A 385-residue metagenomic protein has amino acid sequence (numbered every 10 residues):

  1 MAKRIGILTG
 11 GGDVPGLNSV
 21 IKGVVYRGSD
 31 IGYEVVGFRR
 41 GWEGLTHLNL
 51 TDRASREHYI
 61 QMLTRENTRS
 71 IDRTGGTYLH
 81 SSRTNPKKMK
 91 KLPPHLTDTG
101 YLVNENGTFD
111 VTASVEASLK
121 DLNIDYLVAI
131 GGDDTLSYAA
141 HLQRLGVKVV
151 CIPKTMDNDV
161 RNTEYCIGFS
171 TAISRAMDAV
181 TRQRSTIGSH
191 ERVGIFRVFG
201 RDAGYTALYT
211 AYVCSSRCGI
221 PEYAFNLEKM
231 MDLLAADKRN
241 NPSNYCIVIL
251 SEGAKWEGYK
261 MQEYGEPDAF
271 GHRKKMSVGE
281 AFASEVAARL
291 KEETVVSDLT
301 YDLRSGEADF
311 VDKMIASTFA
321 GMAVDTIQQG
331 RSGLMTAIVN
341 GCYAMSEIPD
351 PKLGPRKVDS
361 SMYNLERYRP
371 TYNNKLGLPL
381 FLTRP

Functional and structural regions predicted by a protein language model:
L8-N18, F199: Short, glycine-rich nucleotide/cofactor-binding loops
K22-D30, D52-I60, H141-C151, I167-T171: A glycine- and small-aliphatic-rich helix-loop capping segment at beta-alpha/alpha-beta transitions that lines
R27-G28, Y33-D121: Glycine-rich nucleotide/cofactor/substrate-binding loop typically near the N-terminus or early in the first domain
I31-G32, F38-R39, Q143-C166, I220-N226: Short, acidic/small-residue loops that bind anionic groups at enzyme active sites
N106-F109, A113, A117-S118, L122 (+5 more regions): Accessory alpha-helical/coil subdomains and C-terminal extensions that flank or cap enzyme catalytic cores
N162-I173, E307-K313: Short beta-strand elements at the ligand-binding edges of bilobed clamshell
F270-P385: C-terminal non-catalytic interaction/assembly regions of soluble proteins
